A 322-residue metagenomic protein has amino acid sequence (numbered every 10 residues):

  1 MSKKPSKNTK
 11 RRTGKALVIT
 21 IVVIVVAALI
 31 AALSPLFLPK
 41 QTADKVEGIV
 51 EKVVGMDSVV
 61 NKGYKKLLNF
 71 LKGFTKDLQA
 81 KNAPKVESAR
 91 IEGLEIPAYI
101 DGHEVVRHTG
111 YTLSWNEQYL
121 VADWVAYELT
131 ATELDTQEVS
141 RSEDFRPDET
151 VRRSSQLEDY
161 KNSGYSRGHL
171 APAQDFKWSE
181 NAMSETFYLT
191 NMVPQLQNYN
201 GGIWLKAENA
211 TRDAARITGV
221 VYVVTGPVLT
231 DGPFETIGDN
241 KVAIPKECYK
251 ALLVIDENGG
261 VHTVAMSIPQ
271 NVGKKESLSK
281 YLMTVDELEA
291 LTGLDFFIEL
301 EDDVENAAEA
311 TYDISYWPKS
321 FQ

Functional and structural regions predicted by a protein language model:
S2-Q322: Domain-level detector for secreted/extracellular nuclease and nuclease-toxin modules, and for the ENPP-like C-terminal
